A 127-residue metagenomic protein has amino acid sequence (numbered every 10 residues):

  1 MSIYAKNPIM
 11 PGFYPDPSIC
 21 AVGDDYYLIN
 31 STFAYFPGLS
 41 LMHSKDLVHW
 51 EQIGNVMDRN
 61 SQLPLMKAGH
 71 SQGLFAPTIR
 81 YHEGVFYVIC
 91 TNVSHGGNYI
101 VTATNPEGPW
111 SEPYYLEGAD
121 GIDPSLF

Functional and structural regions predicted by a protein language model:
M1-F127: Carbohydrate-active catalytic/glycan-binding domains of CAZyme proteins, especially the secreted or lumenal ectodomains
